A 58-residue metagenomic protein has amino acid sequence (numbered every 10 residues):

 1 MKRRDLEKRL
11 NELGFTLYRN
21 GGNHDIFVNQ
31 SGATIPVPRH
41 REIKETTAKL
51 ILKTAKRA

Functional and structural regions predicted by a protein language model:
M1-R19, S31-A58: Basic nucleic-acid-binding interfaces
H24-V28: Minor-groove-contacting beta-hairpin "wing" of winged helix-turn-helix DNA-binding domains
